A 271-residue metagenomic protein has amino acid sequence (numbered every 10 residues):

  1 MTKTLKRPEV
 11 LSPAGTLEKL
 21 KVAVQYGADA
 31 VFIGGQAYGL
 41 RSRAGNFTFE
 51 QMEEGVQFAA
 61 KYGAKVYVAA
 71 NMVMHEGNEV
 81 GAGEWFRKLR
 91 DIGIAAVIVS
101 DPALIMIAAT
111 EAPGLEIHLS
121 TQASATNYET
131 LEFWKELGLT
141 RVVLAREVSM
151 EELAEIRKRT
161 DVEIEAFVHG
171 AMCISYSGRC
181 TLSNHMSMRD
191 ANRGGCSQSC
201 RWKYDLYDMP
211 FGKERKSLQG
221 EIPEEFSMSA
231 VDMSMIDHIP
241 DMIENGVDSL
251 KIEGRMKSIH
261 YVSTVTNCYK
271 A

Functional and structural regions predicted by a protein language model:
T2-A125, L144, E152-S249, M256-A271: Active-site pocket-lining/capping segments in soluble small-molecule metabolic enzymes
G138-L139: As written
